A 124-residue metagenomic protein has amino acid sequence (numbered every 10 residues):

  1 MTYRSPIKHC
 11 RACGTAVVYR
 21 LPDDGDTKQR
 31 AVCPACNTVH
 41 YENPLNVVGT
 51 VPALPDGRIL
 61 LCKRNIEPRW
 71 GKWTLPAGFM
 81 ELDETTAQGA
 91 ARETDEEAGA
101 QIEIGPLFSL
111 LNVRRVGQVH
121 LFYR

Functional and structural regions predicted by a protein language model:
M1-P6, P68-W70, R114-V116: Nudix hydrolase/Nudix homology domain
T2-G49: Acidic, metal-coordinating catalytic segment for phosphate/diphosphate chemistry, firing primarily on the Nudix
R20-L21, Q101-S109: A short coil-to-beta-strand element that immediately follows conserved catalytic motifs
V32, L60, T74, E103 (+1 more regions): Conserved beta-strand segments that form the floor/walls of ligand-binding pockets within enzyme and binding domains
N43, A53-E96: Conserved Nudix-box catalytic region and its N-terminal flanking loop in Nudix hydrolases and closely related
V48, G57, V119-L121: Change "...and in nucleic-acid phosphodiester-cleaving endonucleases..." to "...and in nucleic-acid processing enzymes
L111-R124: Active-site-adjacent beta-strand/loop module that shapes the phosphate/pyrophosphate-binding cleft
